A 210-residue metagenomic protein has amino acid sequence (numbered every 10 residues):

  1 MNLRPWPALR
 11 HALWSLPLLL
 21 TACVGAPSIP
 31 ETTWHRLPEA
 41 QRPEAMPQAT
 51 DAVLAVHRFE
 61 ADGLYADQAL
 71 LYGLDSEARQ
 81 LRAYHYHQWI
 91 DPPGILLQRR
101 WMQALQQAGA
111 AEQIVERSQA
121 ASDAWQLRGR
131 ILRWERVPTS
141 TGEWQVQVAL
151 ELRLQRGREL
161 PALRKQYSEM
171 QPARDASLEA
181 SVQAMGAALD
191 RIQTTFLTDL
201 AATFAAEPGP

Functional and structural regions predicted by a protein language model:
N2-W14: Bacterial N-terminal signal peptides that target proteins for export
L20-A22: C-terminal motif of bacterial Sec signal peptides marking the signal peptidase cleavage site
V24-E44, A108-R158: Surface-exposed short loop/turn segments
V24-G94, F204-P210: A structural "domain/chain start" motif
V53-R58, L71-G73, Q126-R130, Q147-R153 (+1 more regions): Soluble periplasmic/extracytoplasmic beta-strand elements of cell-envelope proteins
Q80-I90, R158-T198: Short secondary-structure boundary motifs at beta->alpha junctions and helix caps
M102, Q106-A110, L197-A205: Sec-exported extracytoplasmic/periplasmic mature domains
